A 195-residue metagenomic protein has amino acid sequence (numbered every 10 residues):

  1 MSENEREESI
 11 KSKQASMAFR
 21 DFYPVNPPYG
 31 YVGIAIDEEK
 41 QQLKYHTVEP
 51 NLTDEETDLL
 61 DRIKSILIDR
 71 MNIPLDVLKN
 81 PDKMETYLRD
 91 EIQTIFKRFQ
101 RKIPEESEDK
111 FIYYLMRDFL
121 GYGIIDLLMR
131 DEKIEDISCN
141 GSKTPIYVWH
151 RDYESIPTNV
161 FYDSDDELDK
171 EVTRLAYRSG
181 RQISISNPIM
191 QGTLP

Functional and structural regions predicted by a protein language model:
M1-I10: Intrinsically disordered, low-complexity linkers and terminal tails enriched in Pro/Gly and often acidic or mixed-charge
S2-E3, A18-Q42, H46-D54, I68 (+1 more regions): N-terminal "pre-motor" subdomain/linker immediately upstream of P-loop NTPase catalytic cores
L59-I66, R70: Phosphate/adenylate-binding glycine loop and adjacent helical scaffold
N72-D76: GHKL/Bergerat-fold ATPase module
